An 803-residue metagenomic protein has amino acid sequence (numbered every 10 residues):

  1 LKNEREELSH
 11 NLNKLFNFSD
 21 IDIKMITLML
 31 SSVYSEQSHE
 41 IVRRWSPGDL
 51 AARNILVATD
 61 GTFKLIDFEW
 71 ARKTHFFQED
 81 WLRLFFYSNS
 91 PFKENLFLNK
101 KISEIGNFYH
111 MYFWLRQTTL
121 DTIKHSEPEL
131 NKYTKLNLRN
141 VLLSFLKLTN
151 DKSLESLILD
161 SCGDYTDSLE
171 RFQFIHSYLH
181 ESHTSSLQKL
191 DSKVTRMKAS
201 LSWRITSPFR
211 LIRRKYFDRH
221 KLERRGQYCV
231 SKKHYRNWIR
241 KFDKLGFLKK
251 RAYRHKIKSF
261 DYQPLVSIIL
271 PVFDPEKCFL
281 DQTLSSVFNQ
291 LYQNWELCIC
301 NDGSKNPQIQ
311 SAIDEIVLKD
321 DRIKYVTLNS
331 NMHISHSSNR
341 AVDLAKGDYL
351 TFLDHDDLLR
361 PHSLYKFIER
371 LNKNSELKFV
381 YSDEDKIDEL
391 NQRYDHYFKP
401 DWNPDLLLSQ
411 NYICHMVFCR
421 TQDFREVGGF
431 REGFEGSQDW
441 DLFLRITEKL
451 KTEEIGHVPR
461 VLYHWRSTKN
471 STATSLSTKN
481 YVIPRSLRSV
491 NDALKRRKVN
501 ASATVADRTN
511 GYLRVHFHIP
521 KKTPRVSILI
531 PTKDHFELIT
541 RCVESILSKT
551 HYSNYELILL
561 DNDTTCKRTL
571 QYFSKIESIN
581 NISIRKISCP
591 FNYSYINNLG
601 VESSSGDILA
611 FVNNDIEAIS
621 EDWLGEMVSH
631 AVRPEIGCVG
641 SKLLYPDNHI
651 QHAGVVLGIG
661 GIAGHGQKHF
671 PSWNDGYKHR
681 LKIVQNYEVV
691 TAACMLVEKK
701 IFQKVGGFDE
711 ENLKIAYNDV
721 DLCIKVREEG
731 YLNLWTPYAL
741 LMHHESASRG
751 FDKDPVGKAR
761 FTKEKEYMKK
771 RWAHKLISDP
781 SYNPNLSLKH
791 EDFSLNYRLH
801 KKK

Functional and structural regions predicted by a protein language model:
I41-V42, S335, D343, I387 (+6 more regions): A recurrent flexible, glycine/aromatic-enriched loop bordering the glycosyltransferase active site that acts as
G61-L98, H362, N374, Y394-S409 (+1 more regions): Active-site Asp-x-Gly
Q78-E104, Y112-L130: Active-site activation/catalytic loop segments of kinase-like enzymes and analogous catalytic loops in related
D164-Y262, K801-K803: Boundary detector for helix-to-coil junctions that initiate low-complexity/charged tails
L284-N294, K373, E544-N554: Short, acidic, metal-binding catalytic loop of nucleotide-sugar glycosyltransferases
L328-A345, K366, I587-S604: Glycine-rich, basic loop-to-helix element that forms the pyrophosphate-binding segment of sugar-nucleotide handling
L350, L609: Short aromatic/hydrophobic "clamp" motif used to bind/position activated sugar donors
L358, H362-Y394, Q422, S467-T468 (+1 more regions): Conserved donor NDP-sugar-binding/catalytic core segment of glycosyltransferases
